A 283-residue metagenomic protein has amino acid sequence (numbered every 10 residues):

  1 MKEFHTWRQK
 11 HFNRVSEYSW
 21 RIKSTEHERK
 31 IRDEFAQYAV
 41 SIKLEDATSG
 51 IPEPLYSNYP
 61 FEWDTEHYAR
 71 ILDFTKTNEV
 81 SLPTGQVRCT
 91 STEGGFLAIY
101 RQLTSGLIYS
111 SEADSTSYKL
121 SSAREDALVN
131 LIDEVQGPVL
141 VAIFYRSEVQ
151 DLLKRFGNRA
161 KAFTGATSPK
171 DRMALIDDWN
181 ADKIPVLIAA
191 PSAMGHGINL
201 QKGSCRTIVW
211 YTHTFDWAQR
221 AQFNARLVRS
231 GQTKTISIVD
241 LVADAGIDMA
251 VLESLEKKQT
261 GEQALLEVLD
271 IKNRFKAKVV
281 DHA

Functional and structural regions predicted by a protein language model:
M1-G137, I238, L255-K257: Inter-lobe coupling linker of SF2 helicases/translocases
Y59-F61, F163-G165, L241: Hydrophobic residues at beta-strand termini and immediately following loops that shape nucleotide-binding pockets
S121, I143-R146: Helix N-cap/beta->alpha junction signal
V135-G137, K183-I184, C205: Short, high-confidence coil segments that cap the C-terminus of an alpha-helix and link into the following beta-strand
L140-A142, Q150-D151, G157-M194: Conserved helicase ATPase core of P-loop NTP-dependent helicases/translocases
A142, A189-A190, V209-T212, L241-V242: Conserved beta-strand segments of the P-loop GTPase G domain that flank and frequently precede/overlap
N199-H213, S237-D240: A short beta-strand element within the Helicase C-terminal
F215-A283: A conserved SF2-helicase RecA2
